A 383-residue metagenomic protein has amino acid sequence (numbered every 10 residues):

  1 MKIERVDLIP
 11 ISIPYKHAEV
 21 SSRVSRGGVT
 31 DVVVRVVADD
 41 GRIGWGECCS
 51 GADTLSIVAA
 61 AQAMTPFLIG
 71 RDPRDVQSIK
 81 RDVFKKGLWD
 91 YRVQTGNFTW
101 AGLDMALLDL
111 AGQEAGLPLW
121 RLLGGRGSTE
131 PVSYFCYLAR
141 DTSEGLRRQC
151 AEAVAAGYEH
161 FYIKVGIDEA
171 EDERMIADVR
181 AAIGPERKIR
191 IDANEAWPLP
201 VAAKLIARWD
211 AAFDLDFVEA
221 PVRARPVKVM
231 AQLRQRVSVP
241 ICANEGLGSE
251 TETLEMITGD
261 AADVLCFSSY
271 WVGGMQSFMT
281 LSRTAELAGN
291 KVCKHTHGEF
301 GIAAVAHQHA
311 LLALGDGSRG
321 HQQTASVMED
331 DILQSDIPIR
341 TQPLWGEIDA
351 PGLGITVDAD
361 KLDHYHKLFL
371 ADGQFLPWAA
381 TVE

Functional and structural regions predicted by a protein language model:
M1-G44, C49, S326-I332, T381-E383: Structured beta-strand/loop patches that form or line metal/cofactor-binding pockets in enzymes
I3, V34, G41, M64 (+9 more regions): Conserved, mostly hydrophobic/aromatic
R5, V37-E114: Metal- or metallocofactor-binding catalytic centers and their adjacent structured scaffolds across diverse enzyme
M64, A207, D214, R225-C242 (+1 more regions): Shared catalytic-loop signature of beta/alpha-barrel
W100, L138, K164-D168, N194-E195 (+4 more regions): Glycine- and other small-residue-rich loops at beta-strand/loop junctions that grip anionic moieties
L108-T142, V357, K361: Catalytic pocket of metal/acid-base enzymes, prominently hydrolases
G124-V237: Metal-dependent enolase-superfamily TIM-barrel catalytic cores that perform enediolate-based chemistry
L353-E383: Extended hydrophobic packing segments that form well-structured cores
